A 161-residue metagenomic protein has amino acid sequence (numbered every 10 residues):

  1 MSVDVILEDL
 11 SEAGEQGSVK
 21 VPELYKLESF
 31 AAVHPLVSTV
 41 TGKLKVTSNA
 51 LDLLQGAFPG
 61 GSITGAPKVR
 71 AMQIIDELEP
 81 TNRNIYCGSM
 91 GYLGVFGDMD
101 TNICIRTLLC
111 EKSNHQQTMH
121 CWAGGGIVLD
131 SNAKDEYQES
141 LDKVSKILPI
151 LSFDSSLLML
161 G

Functional and structural regions predicted by a protein language model:
M1-A13, L27-F30: Short acidic, Gly/Ser-rich segments with clustered Asp/Glu that frequently serve as metal-coordination loops in enzyme
S18: Active-site-proximal N-terminal segment of extracellular/periplasmic enzymes that hydrolyze or transfer
V21: Conserved acidic
S29-G161: Conserved hydrophobic core element of enzyme catalytic domains
